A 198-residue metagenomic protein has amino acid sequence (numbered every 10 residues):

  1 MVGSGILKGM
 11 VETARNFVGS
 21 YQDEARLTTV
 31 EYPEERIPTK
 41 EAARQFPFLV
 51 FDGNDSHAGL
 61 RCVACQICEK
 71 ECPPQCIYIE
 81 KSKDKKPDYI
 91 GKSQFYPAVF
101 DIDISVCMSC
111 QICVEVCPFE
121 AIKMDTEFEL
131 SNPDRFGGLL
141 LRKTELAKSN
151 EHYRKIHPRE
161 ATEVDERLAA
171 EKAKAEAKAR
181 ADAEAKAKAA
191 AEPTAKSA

Functional and structural regions predicted by a protein language model:
M1-V2, D88-A198: Flanking helices and flexible, charged tails adjoining ferredoxin-like Fe-S electron-transfer domains in multi-subunit
M1-Y78, L146-Y153: Ferredoxin-type iron-sulfur electron-transfer modules and their immediate structural context
S56-M108: Glycine-rich active-site/cofactor-binding loop and its immediate structural neighborhood
